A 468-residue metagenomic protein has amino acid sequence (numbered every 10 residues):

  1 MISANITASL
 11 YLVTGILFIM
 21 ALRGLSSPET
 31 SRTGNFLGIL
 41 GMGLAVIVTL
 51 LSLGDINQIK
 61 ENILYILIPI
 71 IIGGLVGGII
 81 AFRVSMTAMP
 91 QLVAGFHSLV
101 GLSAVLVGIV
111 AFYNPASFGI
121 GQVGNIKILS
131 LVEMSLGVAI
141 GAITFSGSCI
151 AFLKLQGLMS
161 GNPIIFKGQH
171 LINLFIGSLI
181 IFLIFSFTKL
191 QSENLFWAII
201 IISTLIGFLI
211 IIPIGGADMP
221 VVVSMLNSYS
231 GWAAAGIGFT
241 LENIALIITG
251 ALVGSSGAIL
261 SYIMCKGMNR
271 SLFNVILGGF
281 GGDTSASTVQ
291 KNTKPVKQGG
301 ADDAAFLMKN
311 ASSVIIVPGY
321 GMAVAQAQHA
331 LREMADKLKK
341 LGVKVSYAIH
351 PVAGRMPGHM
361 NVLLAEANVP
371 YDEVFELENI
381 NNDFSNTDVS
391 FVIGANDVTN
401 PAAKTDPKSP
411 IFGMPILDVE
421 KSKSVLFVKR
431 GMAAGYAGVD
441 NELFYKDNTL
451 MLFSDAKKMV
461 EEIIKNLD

Functional and structural regions predicted by a protein language model:
I2-G15, S52, I59-L75, S130-F145 (+1 more regions): Structural signature of hydrophobic alpha-helical transmembrane segments
L17-T30, G74-V93, S148-P163, I206-M219 (+1 more regions): C-terminal ends of transmembrane helices
R32-G41, I66-L67, A88-V100, P163-N173 (+1 more regions): Cytoplasmic-side transmembrane-helix entry/capping segments in multi-pass membrane proteins
T49-L67, I79-P90, V107-V123: Transmembrane alpha-helix boundary signature
N57, V110-G124, T188-N194, V221 (+1 more regions): Transmembrane helix-loop junctions at the membrane interface of multipass transporters and ion channels
G215, Y229-F273: Mobile "lid/hinge" segments at catalytic clefts and subdomain interfaces of large enzymes
L252-A311: Membrane-interfacial segments at transmembrane helix termini in multi-pass membrane proteins
N292-D468: Structured cytosolic domains appended to multi-pass membrane proteins
